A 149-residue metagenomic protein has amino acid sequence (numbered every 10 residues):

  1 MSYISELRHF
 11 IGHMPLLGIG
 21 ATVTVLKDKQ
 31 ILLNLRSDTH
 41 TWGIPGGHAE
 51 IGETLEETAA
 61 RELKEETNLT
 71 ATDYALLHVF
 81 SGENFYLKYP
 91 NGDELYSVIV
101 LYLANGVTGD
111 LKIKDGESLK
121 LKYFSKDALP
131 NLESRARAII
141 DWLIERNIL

Functional and structural regions predicted by a protein language model:
M1-T22, D93: Acidic, metal-coordinating catalytic segment for phosphate/diphosphate chemistry, firing primarily on the Nudix
I19-A21, K29, V98-V100, L119: Change "...and in nucleic-acid phosphodiester-cleaving endonucleases..." to "...and in nucleic-acid processing enzymes
V25, L101-N105, Y123: Short, well-ordered beta-strand micro-motif
L26-E66: Conserved Nudix-box catalytic region and its N-terminal flanking loop in Nudix hydrolases and closely related
H40-T41, D110-L149: Nudix hydrolase/Nudix homology domain
T70-F80: A short coil-to-beta-strand element that immediately follows conserved catalytic motifs
F80-D110: Active-site-adjacent beta-strand/loop module that shapes the phosphate/pyrophosphate-binding cleft
